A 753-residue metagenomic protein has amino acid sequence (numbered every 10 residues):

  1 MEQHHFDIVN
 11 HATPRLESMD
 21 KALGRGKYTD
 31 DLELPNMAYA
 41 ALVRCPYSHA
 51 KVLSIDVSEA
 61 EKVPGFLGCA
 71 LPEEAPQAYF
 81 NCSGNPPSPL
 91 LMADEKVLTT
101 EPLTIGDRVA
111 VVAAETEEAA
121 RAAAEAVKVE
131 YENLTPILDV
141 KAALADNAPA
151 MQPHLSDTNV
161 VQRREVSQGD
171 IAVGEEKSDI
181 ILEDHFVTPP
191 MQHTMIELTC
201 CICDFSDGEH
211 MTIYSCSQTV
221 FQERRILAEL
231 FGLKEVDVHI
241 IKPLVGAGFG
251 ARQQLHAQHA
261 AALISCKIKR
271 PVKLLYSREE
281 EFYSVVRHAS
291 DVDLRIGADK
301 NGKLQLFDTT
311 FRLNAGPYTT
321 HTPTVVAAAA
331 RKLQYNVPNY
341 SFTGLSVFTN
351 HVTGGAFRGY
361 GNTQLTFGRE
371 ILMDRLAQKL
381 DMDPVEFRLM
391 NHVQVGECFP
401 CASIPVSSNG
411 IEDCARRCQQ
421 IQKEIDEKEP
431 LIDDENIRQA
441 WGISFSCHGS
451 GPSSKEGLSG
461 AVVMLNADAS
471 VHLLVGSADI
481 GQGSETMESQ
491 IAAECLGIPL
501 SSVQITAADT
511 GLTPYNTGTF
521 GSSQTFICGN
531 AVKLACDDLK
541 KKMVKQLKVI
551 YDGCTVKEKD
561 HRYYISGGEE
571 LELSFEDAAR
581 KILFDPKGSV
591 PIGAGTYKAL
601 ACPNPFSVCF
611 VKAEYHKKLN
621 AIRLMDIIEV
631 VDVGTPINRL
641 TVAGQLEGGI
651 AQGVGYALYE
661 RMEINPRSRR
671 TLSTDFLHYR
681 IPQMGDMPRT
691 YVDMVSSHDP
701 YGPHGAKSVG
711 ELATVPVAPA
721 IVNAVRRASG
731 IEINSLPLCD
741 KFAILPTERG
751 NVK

Functional and structural regions predicted by a protein language model:
M1-V161, Y615: Flexible, low-hydrophobicity surface segments
H11, E17-L23, N85-P87, M92 (+5 more regions): Glycine-rich loop/linker segments at domain edges
L16-D20, E125-L138, Q218, E229-L230 (+4 more regions): Extended active-site and interfacial segments that coordinate phosphate-rich ligands in large catalytic machineries
Y39, T99, E197-I202, D291-D293 (+4 more regions): Short glycine-rich loop/turn motifs
V63, P72-E73, G232-H239, K267-V272 (+3 more regions): C-terminal catalytic domains of large/alpha subunits in multi-subunit enzymes
T100-E101, K234-D237, I241-K242, C266-S277 (+1 more regions): Conserved catalytic cysteine-centered active-site region of acyl-thioester-dependent Claisen-condensing enzymes
A145, P149-F231, V393-S470, L672-Q683 (+1 more regions): Helix-loop-helix junctions that connect adjacent transmembrane helices in secondary transporters/permeases, recognized
L244, G248-K269, K273-Y276, S484-I491: Thiamine diphosphate
